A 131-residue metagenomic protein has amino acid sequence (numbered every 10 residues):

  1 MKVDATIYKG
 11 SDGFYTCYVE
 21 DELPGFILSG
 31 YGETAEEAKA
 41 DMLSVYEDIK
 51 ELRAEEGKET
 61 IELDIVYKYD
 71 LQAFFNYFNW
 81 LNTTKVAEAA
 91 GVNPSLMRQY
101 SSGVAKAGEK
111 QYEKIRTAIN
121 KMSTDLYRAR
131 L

Functional and structural regions predicted by a protein language model:
M1-G57, E62: DNA-contacting interfaces and partner/effector-binding or oligomerization modules in DNA-centric proteins
Y8-K9, Y127-L131: Short, charged recognition helix plus adjacent turn of helix-turn-helix-like nucleic-acid-binding domains
E56-L81, D125-A129: A short, Lys/Arg-rich alpha-helix, primarily the initiator
F75, A87, R116: The alpha-helix within a helix-turn-helix
T83, P94, Y112: Helix-turn-helix DNA-binding elements, focusing on the entry/boundary residues of the two helices that contact DNA
T84-A90: Short alpha-helical "recognition helix" segments of helix-turn-helix
G91-A107: Recognition helix of helix-turn-helix/homeodomain-like DNA-binding domains that insert into the DNA major groove
K110-R128: DNA major-groove recognition helix of helix-turn-helix/homeodomain DNA-binding modules
